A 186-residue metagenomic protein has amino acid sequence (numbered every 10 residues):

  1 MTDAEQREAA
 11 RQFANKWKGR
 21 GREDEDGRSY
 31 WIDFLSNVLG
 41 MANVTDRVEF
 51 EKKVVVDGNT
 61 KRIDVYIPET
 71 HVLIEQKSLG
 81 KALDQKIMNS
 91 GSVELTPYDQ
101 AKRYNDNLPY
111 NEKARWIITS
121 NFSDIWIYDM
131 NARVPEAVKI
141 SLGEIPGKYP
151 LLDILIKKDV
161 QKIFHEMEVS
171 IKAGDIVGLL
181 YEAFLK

Functional and structural regions predicted by a protein language model:
M1-K18, V56-N59, I63, T70-V72 (+2 more regions): Short, basic/polar, glycine-containing "phosphate-handling" surface segments that engage DNA
A14-E49: Acidic-basic catalytic patches of nuclease active cores, encompassing PD-(D/E)XK and other metal-cofactor nuclease
Y30, L39-N43, V65, Y104 (+1 more regions): Broad hydrophobic/π-residue packing in well-ordered secondary structure
F34, L39, I67, V72-I74: Central hydrophobic cores of alpha-helical transmembrane segments in multi-pass inner-membrane proteins across all
E49-V56: Short, solvent-exposed loop/turn elements at beta->coil junctions and helix N-caps that rim active or binding pockets
